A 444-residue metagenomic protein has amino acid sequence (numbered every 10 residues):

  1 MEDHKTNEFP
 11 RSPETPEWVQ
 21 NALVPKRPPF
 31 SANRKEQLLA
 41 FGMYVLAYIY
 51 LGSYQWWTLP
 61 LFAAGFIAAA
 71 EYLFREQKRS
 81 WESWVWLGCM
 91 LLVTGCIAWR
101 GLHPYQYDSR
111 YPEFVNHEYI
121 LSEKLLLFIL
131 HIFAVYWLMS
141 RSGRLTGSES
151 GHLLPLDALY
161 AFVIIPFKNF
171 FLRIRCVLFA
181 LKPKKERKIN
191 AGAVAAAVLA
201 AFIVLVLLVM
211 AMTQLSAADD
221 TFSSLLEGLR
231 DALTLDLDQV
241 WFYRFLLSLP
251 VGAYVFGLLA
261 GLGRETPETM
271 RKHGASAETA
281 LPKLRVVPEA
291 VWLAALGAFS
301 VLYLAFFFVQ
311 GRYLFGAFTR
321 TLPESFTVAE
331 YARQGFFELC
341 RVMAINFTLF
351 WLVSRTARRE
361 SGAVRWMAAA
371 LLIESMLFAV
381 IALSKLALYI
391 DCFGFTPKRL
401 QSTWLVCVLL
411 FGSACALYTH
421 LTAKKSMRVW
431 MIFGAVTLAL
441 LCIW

Functional and structural regions predicted by a protein language model:
M1-L73: N-terminal signal-anchor module of multipass membrane proteins
N7-S31, L159, V163-G192, P267-A290: Membrane-interfacial, low-structure loops and terminal tails that flank and connect transmembrane helices in multi-pass
I49-S224, Y243-E268: Transmembrane-helix bundle segments that line or gate the permeation/cavity pathway in multi-pass membrane proteins
Y105-D108, T213-G228, A305-L322, V380-L388: Membrane-helix interface motif
E113-E118, R230-L247, E324-R341, F395-C407: Short aromatic-rich membrane-water interface segments that cap or initiate transmembrane helices in multi-pass membrane
L125-M139, D238-P288, W292-L304, G311-F315 (+6 more regions): Terminal, non-globular segments
L296, K425-W444: Internal/C-terminal transmembrane anchor helices
A370, S375-T419: Membrane-embedded alpha-helical segments of integral membrane proteins
